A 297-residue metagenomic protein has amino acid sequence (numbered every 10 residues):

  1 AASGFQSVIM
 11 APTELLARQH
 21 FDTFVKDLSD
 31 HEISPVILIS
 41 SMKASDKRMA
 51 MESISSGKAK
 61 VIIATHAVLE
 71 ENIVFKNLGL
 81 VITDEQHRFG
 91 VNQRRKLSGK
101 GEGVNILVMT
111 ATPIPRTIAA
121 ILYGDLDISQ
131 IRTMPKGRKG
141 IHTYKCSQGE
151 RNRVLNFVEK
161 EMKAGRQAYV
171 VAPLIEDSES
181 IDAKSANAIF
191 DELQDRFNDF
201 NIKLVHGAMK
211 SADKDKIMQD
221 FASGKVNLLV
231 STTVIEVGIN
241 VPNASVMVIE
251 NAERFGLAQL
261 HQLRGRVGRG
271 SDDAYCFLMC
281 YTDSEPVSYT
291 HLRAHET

Functional and structural regions predicted by a protein language model:
A1-P286: Inter-lobe coupling/hinge segments of SF2-like helicase ATPases
T290-T297: Conserved small/polar residues in nucleotide/adenosyl-binding loops
